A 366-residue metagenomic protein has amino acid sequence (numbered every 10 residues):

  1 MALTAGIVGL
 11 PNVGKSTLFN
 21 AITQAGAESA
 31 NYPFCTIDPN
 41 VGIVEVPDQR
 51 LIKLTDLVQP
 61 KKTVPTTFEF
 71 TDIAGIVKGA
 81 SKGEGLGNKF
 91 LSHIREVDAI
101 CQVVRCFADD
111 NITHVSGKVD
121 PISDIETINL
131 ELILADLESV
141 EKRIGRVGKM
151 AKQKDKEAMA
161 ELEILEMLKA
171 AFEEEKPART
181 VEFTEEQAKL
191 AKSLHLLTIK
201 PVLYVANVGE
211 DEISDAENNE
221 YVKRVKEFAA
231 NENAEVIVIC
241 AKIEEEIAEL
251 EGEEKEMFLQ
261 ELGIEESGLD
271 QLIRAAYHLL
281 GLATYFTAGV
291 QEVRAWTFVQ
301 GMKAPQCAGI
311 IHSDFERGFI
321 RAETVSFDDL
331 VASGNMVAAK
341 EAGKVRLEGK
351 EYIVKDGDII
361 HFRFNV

Functional and structural regions predicted by a protein language model:
M1-D109, E141, V147: Conserved G1/Walker A P-loop phosphate-binding module
L3-V8, V13, F19, R146-I353 (+2 more regions): C-terminal-of-GTPase-core extension/linker across diverse P-loop GTPases
G6, F34, P39-G42, Q49-L51 (+16 more regions): Short capping/connector residues at structural and topological boundaries
Q24, D56, S92, E96 (+3 more regions): Short, intrinsically disordered, mixed-charge
A25-P33, N40-G42, R50-K53, K82 (+10 more regions): Glycine-rich, flexible loop/turn motifs
F34, D48-L51, V64-F70, E84-V97 (+9 more regions): Amphipathic alpha-helical transducer elements in NTP-driven molecular machines
G42-P47, A74-E84, R95-A158, A171-T184 (+1 more regions): Conserved Switch II/interswitch segment of TRAFAC-class P-loop GTPases
